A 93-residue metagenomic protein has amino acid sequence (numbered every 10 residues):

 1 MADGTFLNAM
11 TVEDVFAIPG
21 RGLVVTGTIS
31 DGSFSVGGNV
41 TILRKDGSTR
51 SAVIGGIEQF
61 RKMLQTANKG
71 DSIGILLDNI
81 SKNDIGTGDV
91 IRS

Functional and structural regions predicted by a protein language model:
A2-S93: C-terminal effector/interaction modules appended to NTPase cores
